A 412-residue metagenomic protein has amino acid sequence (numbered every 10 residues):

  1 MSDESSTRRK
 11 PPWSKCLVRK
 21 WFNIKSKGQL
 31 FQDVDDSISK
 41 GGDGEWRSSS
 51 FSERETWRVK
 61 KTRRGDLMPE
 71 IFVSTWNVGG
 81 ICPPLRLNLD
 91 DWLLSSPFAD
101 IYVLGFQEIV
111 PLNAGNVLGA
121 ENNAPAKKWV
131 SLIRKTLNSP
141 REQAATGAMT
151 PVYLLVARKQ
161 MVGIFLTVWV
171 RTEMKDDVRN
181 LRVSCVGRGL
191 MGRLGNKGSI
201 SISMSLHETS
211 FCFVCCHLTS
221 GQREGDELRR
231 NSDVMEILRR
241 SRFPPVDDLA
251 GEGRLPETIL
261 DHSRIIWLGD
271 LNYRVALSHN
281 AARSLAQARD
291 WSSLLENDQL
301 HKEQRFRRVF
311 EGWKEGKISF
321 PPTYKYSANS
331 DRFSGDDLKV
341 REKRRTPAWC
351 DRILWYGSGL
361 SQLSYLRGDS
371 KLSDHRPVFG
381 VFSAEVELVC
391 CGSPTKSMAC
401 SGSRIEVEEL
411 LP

Functional and structural regions predicted by a protein language model:
M1-L154, I164, D226-E227, V234 (+3 more regions): N-terminal, active-site-proximal structural segment of metallo-dependent hydrolase catalytic domains
F51, N116-L218: Structured beta-strand-rich core segments of catalytic domains in phosphoester-bond hydrolases
R64-I71, P97-A99, Q160-V162, G195-K197 (+4 more regions): Short, surface-exposed loop/turn motifs at beta-strand boundaries within globular domains
I71-S74, Y102, T167, I200 (+4 more regions): Residue-level detector of short, conserved catalytic/binding motifs and their immediate flanks
V73-S74, V103-G105, L154-Q160, T167 (+1 more regions): Extended hydrophobic secondary-structure segments that form protein cores and membrane-embedded regions
V78, Q107-I109, T172, L218 (+1 more regions): Active-site metal-binding loops of divalent metal-dependent hydrolases
I81, L112, K175-D177, S210 (+3 more regions): Residue-level signal for secondary-structure boundary sites
A124, K128, L132, T136 (+3 more regions): Catalytic lobes of large eukaryotic enzymes
